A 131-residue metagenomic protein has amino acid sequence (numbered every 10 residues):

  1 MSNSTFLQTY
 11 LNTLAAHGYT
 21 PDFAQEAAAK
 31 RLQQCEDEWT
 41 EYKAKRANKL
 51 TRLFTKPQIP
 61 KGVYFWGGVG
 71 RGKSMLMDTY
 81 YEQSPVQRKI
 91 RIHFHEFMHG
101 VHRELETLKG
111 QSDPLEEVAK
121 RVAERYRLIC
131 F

Functional and structural regions predicted by a protein language model:
M1-Q58: A short, basic N-terminal segment
F65: Hydrophobic anchor at the beta1->P-loop junction of P-loop NTPases
G70: Walker A (P-loop) phosphate-binding loop of P-loop NTPases
K73: Conserved lysine of the Walker
L76, Y80, H93: Hydrophobic positions on the alpha1 helix immediately C-terminal to the Walker A/P-loop
Y81-I90: Post-Walker A helix-loop "phosphate-sensing" segment adjacent to the P-loop in P-loop NTPases
K89-L128: Short glycine-rich substrate-engagement loop in P-loop NTPases that contacts/grips substrate
